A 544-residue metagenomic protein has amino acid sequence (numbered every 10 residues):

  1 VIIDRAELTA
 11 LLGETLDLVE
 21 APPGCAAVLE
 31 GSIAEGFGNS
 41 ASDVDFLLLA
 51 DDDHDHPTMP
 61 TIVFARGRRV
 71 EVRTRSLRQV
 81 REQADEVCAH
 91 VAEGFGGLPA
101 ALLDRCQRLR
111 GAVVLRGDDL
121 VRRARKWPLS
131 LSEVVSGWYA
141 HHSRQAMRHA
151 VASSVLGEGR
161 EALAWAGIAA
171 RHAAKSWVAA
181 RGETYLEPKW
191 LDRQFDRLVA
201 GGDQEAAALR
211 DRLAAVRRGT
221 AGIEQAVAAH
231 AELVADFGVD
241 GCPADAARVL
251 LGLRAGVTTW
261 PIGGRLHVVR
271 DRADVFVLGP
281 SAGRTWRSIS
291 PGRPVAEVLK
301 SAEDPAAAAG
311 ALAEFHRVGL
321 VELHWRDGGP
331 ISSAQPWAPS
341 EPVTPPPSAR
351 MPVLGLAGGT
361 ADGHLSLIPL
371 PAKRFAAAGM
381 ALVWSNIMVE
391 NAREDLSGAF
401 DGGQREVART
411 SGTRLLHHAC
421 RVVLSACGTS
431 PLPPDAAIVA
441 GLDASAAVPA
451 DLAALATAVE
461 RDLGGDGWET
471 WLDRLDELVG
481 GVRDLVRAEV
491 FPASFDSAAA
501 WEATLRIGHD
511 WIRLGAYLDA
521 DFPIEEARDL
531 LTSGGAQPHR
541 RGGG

Functional and structural regions predicted by a protein language model:
V1-P23, V28-S42, L47-A100, D496-R506 (+2 more regions): Metal-dependent nucleotidyltransferase catalytic core
A65-E158, D327-G398, E526-A527, Q537: Conserved NTP/Mg2+-binding pocket subregion across the NTase superfamily
R66, D271-R272, V318: Short strand-coil-strand connectors
G96-L115, A214-R217, R293-H324, E460-D466 (+1 more regions): A short, charged
P128-V257, T285, I368-G544: Conserved nucleotidyltransferase catalytic core and NTase-mimicking acidic/glycine-rich helix/loop elements in nucleic
G222-G283, W325-A361: Acidic, low-complexity/disordered tracts enriched in E/D and polar residues
L278-I368, M380-L382, T504, I512-L518 (+2 more regions): Long, charge-rich, low-complexity alpha-helical segments
